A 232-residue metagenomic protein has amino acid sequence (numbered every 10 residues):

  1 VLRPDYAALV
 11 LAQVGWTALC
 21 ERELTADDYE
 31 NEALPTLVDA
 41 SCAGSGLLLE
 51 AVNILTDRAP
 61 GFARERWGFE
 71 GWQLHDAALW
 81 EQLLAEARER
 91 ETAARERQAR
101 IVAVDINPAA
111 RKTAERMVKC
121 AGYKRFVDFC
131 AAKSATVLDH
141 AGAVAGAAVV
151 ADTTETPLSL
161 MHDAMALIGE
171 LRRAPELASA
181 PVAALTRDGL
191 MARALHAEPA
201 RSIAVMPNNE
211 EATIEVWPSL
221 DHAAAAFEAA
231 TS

Functional and structural regions predicted by a protein language model:
V1, A7-L9, V14, A43-S45 (+7 more regions): Generic hydrophobic/packing signal
L2-A132: Conserved S-adenosyl-L-methionine
K133-S232: C-terminal catalytic and target-recognition region of SAM-dependent MTase-like enzymes, primarily methyltransferases
